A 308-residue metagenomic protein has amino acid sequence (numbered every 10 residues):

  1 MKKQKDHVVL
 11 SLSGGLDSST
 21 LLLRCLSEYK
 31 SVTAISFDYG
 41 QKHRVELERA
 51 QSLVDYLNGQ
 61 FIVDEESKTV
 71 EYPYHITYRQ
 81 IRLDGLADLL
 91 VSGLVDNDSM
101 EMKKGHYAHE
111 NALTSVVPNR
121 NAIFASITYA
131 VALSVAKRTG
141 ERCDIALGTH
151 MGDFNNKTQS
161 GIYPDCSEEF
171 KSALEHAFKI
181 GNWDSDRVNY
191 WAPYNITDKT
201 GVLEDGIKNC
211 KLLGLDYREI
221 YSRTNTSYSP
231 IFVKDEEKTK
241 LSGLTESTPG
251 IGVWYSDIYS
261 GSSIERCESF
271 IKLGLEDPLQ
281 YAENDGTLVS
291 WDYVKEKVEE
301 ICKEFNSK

Functional and structural regions predicted by a protein language model:
M1-L215, S263: ATP-dependent adenylation/nucleotidyltransferase module used to activate substrates
G15, S227, D257-S263: Short cysteine clusters
G140, I145, T224-S229, L275-N284: Charge-dense, low-complexity polyampholytic segments
G148, P230, R266: Conserved residues at the C-terminal ends of beta-strands
K171, S256-D257, K308: Generic low-polarity alpha-helical segments
G181, I196-T200, E204, N209-S256: Cys/His-rich Zn2+-binding cysteine-cluster or related metal-binding knuckle/ribbon modules and their
V233-Y255, G261-V294, V298: Iron-sulfur (Fe-S) cluster-binding segments and ferredoxin-like electron-carrier domains, especially [2Fe-2S]
C302-K308: Short flanking/linker segments adjacent to small metal-binding domains or redox-active Cys/His motifs
